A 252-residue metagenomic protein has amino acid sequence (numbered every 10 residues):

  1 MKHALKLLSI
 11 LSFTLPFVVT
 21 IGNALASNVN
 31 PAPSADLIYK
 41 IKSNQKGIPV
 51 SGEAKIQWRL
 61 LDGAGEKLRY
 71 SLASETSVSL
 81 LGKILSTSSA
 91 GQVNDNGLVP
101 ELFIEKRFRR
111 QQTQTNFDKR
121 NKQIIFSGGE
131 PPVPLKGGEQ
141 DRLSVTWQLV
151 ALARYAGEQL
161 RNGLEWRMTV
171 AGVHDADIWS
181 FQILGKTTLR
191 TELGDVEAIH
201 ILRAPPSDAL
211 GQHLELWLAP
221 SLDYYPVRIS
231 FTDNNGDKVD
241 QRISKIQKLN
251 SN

Functional and structural regions predicted by a protein language model:
M1-K6: Positively charged n-region of N-terminal signal peptides that target proteins for export
S9-T20: Bacterial N-terminal signal peptides
T14, G129-P132, Y224: Selective for proline/serine-rich intrinsically disordered segments in cytosolic/nuclear regulatory regions
I21-A26: Sec/Tat signal peptide C-region and signal peptidase I cleavage site
S27-K119, Q159-N252: Acidic, serine/threonine-rich low-complexity disordered tracts
Q112-Y155: Hydrophobic, well-structured mid-protein blocks that either form specific transmembrane helices
